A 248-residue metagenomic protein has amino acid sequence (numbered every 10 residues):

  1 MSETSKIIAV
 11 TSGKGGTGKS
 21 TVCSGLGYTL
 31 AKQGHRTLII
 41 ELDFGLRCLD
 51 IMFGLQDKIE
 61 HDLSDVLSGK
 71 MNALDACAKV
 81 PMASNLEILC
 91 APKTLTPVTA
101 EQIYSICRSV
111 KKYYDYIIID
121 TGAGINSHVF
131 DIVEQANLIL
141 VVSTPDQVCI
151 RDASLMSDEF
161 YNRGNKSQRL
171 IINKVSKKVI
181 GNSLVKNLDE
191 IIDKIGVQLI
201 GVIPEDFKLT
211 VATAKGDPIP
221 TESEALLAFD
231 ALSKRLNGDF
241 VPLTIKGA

Functional and structural regions predicted by a protein language model:
E3-F44, V110: Walker A/P-loop phosphate-binding motif and the immediately C-terminal alpha-helix
I39, I119, V141, R169-I172: Structural beta-sheet core signal
I39-K112, V211-P218: P-loop/Walker-type NTP enzyme "switch/lid" segment
F44-L46, T94-L95, G124, D146-V148 (+2 more regions): Conserved nucleotide-binding/hydrolysis micro-motifs of P-loop NTPases
L89, V110-H128: Glycine-rich phosphate-binding loop used to anchor ATP phosphates in small-molecule kinases, encompassing both
N126-Q147: Inter-motif core of Ras-like GTPase G domains
R151-N165: Conserved C-terminal guanine-recognition region of P-loop GTPase G domains, centered on the G4
N162-A248: C-terminal lobe/tail of nucleotide-utilizing enzymes
